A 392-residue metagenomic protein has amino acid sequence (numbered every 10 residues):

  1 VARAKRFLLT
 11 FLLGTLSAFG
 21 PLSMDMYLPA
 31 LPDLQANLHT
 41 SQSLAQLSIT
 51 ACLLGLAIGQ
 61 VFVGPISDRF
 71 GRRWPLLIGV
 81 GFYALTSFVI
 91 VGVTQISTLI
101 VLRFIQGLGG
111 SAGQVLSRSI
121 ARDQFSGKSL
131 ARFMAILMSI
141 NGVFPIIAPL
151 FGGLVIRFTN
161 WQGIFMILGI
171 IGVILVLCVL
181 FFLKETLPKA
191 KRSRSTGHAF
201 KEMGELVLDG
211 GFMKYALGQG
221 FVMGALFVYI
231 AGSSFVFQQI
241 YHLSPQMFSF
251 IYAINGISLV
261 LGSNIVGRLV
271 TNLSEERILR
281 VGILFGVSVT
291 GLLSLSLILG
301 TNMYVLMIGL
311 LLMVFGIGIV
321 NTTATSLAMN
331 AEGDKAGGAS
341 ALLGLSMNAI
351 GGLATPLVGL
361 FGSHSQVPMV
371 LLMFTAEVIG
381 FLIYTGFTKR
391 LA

Functional and structural regions predicted by a protein language model:
A2, T186-A216: Juxtamembrane intracellular "pre-TM" segments in multi-pass secondary transporters
N37-H39, G71, G92-T98, G109 (+2 more regions): Helix-breaking motifs and short loop linkers at transmembrane-helix boundaries and internal kinks in secondary membrane
I58-S97: Conserved MFS/SLC helix-loop-helix module at the cytosolic interface between two early adjacent transmembrane helices
Q60-G71, G262-E276: Helix-to-loop junctions at the C-terminal end of transmembrane segments in multipass secondary transporters
F82-V89, S97-I105, Y304-L312: Paired small-residue
T98, A135-F181, F250: Helix-loop-helix hairpin linking two adjacent transmembrane segments in secondary transporters
L102-V143: Cytoplasmic helix-loop-helix junction between adjacent transmembrane helices in 12-TM secondary transporters
R277-T323: C-terminal transmembrane helical hairpin of 12-TM major facilitator-type secondary transporters
